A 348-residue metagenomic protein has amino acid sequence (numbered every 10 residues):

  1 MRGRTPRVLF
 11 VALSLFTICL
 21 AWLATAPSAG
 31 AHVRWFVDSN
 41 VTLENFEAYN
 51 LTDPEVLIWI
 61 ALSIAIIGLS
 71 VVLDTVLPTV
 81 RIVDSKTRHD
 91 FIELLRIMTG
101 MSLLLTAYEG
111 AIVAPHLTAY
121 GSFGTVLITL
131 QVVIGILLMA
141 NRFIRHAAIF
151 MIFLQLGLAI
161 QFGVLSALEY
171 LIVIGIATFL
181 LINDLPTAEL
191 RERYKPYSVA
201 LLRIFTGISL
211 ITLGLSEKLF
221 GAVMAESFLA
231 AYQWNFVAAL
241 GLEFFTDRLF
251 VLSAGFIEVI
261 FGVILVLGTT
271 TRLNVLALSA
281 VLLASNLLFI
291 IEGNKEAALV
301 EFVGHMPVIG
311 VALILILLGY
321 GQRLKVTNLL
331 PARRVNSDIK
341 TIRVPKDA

Functional and structural regions predicted by a protein language model:
M1-A31: N-terminal secretory/membrane targeting signals
P27-S227, F244-F256, L267-A348: Extended, low-polarity transmembrane helix blocks
A231-F244: Extracytosolic (periplasmic/ER-lumenal) interhelical loops and adjacent juxtamembrane/interface segments of multi-pass
